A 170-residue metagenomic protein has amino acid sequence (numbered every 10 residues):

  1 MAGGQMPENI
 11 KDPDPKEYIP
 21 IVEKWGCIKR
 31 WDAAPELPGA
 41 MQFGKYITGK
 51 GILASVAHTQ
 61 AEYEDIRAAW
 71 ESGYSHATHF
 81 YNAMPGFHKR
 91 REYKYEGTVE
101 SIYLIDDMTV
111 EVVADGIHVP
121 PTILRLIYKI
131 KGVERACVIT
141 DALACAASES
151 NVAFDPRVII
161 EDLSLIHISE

Functional and structural regions predicted by a protein language model:
M1-C27: Divalent-metal coordination cores built from histidine and acidic residues
Q5, D14, R91, A147 (+1 more regions): Solvent-exposed, flexible loop/coil residues
P7-E8, K50-I52, K131, R157-I159: Short, charged low-complexity intrinsically disordered segments located at boundaries of structured domains
N9-P15, T78-N82, V158-D162: A polyampholytic, Gly/Pro-enriched intrinsically disordered region
E23-S148: Active-site core of metal-dependent hydrolases
C137, A142-L165: Mobile, glycine-enriched helix-loop/loop "lid" segments at the mouths of ligand-binding/catalytic clefts that gate
I166-E170: Conserved small/polar residues in nucleotide/adenosyl-binding loops
